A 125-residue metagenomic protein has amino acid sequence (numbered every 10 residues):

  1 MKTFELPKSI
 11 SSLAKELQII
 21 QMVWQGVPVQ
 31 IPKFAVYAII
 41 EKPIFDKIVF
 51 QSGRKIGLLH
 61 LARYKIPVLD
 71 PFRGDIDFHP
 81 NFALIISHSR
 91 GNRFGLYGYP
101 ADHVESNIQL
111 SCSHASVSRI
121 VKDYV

Functional and structural regions predicted by a protein language model:
M1-V125: An acidic, low-aromatic, low-complexity terminal/linker signal
